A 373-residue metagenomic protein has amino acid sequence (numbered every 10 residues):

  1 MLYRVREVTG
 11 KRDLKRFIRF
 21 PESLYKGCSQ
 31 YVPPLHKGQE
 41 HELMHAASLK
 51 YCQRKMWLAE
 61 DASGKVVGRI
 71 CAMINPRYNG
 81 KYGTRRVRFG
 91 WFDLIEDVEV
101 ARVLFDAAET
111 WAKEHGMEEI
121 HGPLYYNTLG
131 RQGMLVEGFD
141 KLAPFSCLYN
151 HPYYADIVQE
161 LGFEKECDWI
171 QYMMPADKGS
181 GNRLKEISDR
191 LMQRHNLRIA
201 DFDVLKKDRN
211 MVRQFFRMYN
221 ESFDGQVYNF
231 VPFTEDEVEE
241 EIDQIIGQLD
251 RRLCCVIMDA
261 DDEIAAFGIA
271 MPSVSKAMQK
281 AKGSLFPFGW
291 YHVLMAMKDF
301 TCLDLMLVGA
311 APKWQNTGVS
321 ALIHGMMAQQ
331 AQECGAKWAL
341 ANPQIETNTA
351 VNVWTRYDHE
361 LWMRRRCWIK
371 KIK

Functional and structural regions predicted by a protein language model:
M1-Q30, C367: Generic start-of-chain signal for non-secretory N-termini
L2, M174-D177, I369-K373: Short beta-strand-to-coil "C-cap" segments at the C-terminal boundary of structured domains/repeats, marking
L14, V66, P76-N79, T128-G130 (+6 more regions): Flexible loop/turn segments at secondary-structure boundaries
P21-A62, A72-G80, F202, K207-V308: A conserved beta-strand-loop-helix scaffold within acyl/acetyltransferase catalytic domains
A46-A47, C52, L58-D61, V66-L94 (+2 more regions): Hydrophobic alpha-helical bundles that form the membrane domains of multi-pass transporters
K81-G162, A281-R356: Acyl-donor binding region in acyl/amide transferases
L148-F230: Acyltransferase donor/substrate-recognition loop-hinge adjacent to the catalytic core
